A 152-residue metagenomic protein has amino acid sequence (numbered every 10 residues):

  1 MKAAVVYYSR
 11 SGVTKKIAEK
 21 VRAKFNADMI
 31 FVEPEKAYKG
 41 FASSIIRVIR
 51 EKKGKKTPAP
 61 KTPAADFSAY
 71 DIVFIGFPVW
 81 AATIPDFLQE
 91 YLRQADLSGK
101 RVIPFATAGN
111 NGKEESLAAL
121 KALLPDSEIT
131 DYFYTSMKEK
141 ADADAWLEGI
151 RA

Functional and structural regions predicted by a protein language model:
M1-I75, A82-R93, D142-A152: N-terminal beta1-alpha1-beta2 submodule of the flavodoxin-like/Rossmannoid cofactor-binding fold
K2, N26, G99, D126-I129: A generic structural signal for alpha->beta connector loops
Y8, P78, A82, T107-N110 (+1 more regions): Short, surface-exposed acidic/glycine-rich loop or hinge patches that mediate macromolecular interfaces
G12, G76, G99, G109-G112: Glycine-centered flexibility sites
V32-K36, K55-P60, R101-P104, A119 (+1 more regions): Short, surface-exposed, polar/charged, turn-prone segments marking secondary-structure boundaries
F67, R93-K100, A122-L124: Short, conserved loop/helix-junction motifs that constitute active-site signature segments in enzyme catalytic cores
I75-G76, P104: Redox-cofactor binding/interface segments in oxidoreductases and associated redox assembly factors
I103-D142: Short, glycine-/small-residue-rich phosphate/pyrophosphate-handling segment
